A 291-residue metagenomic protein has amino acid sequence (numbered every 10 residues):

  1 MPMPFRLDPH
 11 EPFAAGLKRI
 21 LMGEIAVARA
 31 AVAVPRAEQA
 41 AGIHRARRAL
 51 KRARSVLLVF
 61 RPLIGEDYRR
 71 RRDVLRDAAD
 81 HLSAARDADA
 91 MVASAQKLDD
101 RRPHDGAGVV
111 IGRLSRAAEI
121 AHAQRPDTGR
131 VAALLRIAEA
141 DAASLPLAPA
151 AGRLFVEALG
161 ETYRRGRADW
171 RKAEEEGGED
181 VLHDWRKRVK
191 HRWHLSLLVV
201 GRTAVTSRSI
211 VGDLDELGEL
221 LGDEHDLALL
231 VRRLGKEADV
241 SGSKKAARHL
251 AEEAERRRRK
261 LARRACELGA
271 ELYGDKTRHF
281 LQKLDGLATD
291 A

Functional and structural regions predicted by a protein language model:
M1-A291: Function-determining surface determinants
